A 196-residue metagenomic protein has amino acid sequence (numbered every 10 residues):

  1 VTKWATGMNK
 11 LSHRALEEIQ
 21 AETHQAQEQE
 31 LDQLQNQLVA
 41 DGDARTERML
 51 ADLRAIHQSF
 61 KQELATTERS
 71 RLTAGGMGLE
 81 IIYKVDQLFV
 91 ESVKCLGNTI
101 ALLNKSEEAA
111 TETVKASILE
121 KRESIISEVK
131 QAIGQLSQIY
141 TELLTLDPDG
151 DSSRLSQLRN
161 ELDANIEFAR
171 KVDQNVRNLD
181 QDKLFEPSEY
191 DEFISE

Functional and structural regions predicted by a protein language model:
W4-S106: Membrane-proximal, non-transmembrane interface segments of integral membrane proteins
K84, L88-E196: Soluble C-terminal extramembrane regulatory/interaction domains of multi-pass membrane proteins
